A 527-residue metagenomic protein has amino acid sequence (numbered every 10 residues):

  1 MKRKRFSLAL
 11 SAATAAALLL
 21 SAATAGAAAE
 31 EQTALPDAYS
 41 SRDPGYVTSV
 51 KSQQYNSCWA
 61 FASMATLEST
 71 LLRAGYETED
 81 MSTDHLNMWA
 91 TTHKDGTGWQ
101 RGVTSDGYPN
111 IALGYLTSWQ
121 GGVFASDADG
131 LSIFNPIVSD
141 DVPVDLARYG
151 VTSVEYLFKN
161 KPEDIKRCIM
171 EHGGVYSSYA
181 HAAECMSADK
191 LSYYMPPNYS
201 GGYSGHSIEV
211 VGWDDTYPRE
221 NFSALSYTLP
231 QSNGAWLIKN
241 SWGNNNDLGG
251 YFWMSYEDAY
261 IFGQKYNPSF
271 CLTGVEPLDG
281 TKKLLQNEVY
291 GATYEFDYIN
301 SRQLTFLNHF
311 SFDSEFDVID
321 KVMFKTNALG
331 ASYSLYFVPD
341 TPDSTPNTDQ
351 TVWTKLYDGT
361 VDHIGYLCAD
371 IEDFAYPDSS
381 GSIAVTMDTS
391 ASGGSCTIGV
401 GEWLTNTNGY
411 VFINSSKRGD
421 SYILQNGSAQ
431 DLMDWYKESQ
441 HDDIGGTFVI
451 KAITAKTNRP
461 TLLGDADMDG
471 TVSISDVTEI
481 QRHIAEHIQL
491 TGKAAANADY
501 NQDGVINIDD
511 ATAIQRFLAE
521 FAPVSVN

Functional and structural regions predicted by a protein language model:
M1-R3: N-terminal secretory signal peptides that target proteins for export/translocation
R5-G26: Sec-dependent N-terminal signal peptides of Gram-positive bacterial secreted proteins and lipoproteins
L20-A27, N458-N527: Cellulosome-associated attachment modules in secreted, modular CAZymes
E31-G45, Q54, W59-E68, N87-K239 (+5 more regions): Predominantly the structural core of cysteine protease catalytic domains
C58, L116, S177, V210 (+9 more regions): Residue-level detector of buried hydrophobic side-chain packing in well-ordered secondary-structure elements
T70-D84: Phosphate-handling active-site elements
G330-N414: Aromatic- and Gly/Pro-enriched, solvent-exposed loop/edge beta-strand patches characteristic of beta-rich domains
D388-R459: Short, surface-exposed beta-strand/loop patches at domain edges that form aromatic-rich interfacial subsites
